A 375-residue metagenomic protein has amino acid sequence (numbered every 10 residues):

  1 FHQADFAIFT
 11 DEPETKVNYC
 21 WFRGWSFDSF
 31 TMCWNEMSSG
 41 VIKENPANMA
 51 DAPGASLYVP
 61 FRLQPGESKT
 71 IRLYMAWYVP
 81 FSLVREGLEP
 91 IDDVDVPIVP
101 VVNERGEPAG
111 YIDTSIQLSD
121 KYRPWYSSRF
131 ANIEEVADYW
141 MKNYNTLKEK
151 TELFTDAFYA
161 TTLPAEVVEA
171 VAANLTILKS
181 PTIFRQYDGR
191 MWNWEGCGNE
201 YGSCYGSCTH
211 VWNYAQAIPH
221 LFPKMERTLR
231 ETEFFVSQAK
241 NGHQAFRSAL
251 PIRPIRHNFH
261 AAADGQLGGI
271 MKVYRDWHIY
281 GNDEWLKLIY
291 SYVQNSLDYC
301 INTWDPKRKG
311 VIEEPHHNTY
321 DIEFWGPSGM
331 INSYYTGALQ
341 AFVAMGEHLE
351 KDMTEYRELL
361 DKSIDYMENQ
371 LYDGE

Functional and structural regions predicted by a protein language model:
Q3-A4, F9-R23, S29-E44, G54-V59 (+3 more regions): The feature captures the catalytic groove of carbohydrate-active enzymes
N48-G54, P60, E67, R72 (+6 more regions): Substrate-binding groove/exosite segments of carbohydrate-active enzymes
